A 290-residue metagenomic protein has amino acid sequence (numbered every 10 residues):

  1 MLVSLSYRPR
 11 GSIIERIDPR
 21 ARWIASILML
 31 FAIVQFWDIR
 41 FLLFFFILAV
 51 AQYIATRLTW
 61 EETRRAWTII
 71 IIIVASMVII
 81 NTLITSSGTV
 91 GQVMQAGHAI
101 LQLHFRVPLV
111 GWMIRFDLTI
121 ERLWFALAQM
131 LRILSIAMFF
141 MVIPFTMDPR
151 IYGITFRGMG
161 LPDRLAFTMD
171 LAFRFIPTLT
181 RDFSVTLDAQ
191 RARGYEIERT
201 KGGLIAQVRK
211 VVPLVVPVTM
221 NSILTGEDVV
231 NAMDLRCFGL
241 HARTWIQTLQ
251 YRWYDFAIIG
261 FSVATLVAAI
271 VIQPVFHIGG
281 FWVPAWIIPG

Functional and structural regions predicted by a protein language model:
M1-I39, I47-I54, L161-R164, R181-G290: Transmembrane alpha-helix interface motif
G11, L58-E62, D117-E121, F125 (+2 more regions): Membrane-helix interfacial "entry" motifs
R22-W23, T59-V74, Y254-S262: Alpha-helical transmembrane segments and their helix-start/interface "positive-inside/aromatic belt" motifs in integral
W37, T56-R57, I84-T85: Short helix-capping/hinge motifs at transmembrane helix termini and TM-loop junctions
F44-V50, L58, R65: Hydrophobic alpha-helical transmembrane segments of multi-pass inner membrane proteins, especially in bacterial systems
Y53-T59, M147: Structural signal for the C-terminal ends of transmembrane alpha-helices and the immediately following loop
A66-T200: Juxtamembrane/interface alpha-helical elements of multi-pass membrane proteins
